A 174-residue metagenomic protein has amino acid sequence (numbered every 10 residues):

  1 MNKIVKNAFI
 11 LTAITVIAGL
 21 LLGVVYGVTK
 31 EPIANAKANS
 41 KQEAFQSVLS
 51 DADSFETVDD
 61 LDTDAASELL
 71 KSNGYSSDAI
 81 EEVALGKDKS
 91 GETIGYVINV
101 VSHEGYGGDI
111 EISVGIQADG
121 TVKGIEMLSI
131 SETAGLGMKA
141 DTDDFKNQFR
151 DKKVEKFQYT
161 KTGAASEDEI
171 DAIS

Functional and structural regions predicted by a protein language model:
N2-S174: Flexible, solvent-exposed loop/hinge segments and secondary-structure transition points
